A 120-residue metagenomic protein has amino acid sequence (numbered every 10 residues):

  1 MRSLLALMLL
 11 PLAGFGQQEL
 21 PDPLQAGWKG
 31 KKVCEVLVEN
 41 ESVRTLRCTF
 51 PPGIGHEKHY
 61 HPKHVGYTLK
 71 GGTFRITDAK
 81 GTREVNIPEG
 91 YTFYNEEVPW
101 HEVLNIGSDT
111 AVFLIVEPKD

Functional and structural regions predicted by a protein language model:
M1-Q18: Bacterial Sec-dependent N-terminal signal peptides
Q18-G30: N-terminal low-complexity, Pro/Thr/Ser-rich intrinsically disordered segments that act as propeptides or flexible
G27-E57, K63-G66, V116: A short glycine-rich, His/Asp/Glu-containing loop-to-beta-strand
G55-H56, G72-I76, T92: Short beta-strand segments in beta-sandwich/barrel cores
E57-P62, H101, N105: His-enriched metal-coordination microenvironments in redox/metal-binding proteins
H61-K80: Glycine- and acidic-residue-biased ligand/ion/polar-headgroup-sensing regions
G71, V98-K119: Ligand-binding loop in jelly-roll beta-barrel domains
G81-V98: Short acidic-glycine-tyrosine-enriched beta hairpin
